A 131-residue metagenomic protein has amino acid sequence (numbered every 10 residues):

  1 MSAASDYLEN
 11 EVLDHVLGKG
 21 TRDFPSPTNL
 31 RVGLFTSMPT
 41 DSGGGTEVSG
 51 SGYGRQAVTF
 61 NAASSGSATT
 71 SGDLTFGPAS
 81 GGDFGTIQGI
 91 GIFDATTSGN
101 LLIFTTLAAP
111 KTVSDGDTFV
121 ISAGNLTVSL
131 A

Functional and structural regions predicted by a protein language model:
M1-I90, D94-A131: Small cysteine-rich, disulfide-bonded extracellular modules of the LU/uPAR three-finger superfamily and closely related
